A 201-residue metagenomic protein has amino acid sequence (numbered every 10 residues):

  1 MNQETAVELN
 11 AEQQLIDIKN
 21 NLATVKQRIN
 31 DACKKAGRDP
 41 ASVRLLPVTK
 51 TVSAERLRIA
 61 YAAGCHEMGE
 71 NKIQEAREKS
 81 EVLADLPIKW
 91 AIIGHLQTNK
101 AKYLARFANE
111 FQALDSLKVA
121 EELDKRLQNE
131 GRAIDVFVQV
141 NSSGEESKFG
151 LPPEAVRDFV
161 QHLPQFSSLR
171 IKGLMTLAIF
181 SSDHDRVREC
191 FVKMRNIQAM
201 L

Functional and structural regions predicted by a protein language model:
N2-L201: Conserved alpha/beta-domain cores
